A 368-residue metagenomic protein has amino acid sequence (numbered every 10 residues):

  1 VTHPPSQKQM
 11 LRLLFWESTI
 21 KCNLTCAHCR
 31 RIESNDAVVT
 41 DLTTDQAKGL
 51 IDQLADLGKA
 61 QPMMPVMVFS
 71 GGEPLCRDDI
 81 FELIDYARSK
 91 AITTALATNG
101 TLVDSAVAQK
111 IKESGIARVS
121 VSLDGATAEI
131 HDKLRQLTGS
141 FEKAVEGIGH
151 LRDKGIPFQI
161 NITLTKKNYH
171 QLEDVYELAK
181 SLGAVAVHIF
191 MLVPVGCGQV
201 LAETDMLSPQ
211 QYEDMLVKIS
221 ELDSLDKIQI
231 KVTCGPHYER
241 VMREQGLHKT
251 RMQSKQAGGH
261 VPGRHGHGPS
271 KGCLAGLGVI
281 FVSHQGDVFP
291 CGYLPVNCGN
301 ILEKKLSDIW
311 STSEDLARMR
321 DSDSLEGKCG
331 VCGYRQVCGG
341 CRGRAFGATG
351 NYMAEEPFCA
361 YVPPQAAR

Functional and structural regions predicted by a protein language model:
V1-R118: Conserved alpha-helical substructure of the radical SAM core
M10, I20, R88, I156 (+2 more regions): Residue-level preference for beta-strand/loop junctions
F15, P194, G235-A366: Accessory C-terminal segments flanking Radical SAM cores
E33, G71, L123, M191 (+2 more regions): Residues that line or immediately flank small-molecule/substrate-binding pockets and catalytic motifs
A37, L42, K59, E113-S114 (+4 more regions): Radical SAM enzyme [4Fe-4S]-AdoMet core and its adjacent flexible, acidic and glycine-rich loops/tails across
T44, R77, D104-S105, A128 (+4 more regions): Structural motif corresponding to alpha-helix initiation and N-cap regions
Q46, D79-I80, V107, Q171-D174 (+2 more regions): Residues at alpha-helix caps and immediate loop-helix transition turns in enzyme cores, especially N- and C-cap
